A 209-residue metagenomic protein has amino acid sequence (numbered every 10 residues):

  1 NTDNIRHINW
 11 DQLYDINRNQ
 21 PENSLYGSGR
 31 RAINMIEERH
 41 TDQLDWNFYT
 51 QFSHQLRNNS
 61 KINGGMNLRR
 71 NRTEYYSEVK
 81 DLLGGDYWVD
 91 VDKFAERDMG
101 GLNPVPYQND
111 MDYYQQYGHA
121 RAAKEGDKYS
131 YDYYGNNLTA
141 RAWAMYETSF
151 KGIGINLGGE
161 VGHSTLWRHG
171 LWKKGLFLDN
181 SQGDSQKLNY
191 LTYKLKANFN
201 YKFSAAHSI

Functional and structural regions predicted by a protein language model:
N1-R72: Outer-membrane beta-barrel domain signature, strongest for Gram-negative TonB-dependent receptors and also present
I33-M35, K61-I209: Signature of Gram-negative outer-membrane beta-barrel scaffolds
